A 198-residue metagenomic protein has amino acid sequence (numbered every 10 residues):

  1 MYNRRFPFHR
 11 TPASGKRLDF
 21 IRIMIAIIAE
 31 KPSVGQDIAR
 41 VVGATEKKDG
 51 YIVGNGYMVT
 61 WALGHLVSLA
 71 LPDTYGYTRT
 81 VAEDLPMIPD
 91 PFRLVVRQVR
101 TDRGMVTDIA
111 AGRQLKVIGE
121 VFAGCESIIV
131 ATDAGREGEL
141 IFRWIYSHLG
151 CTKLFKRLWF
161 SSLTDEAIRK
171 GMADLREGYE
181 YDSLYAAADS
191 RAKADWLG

Functional and structural regions predicted by a protein language model:
Y2, F6-F8, F20: Aromatic (phenylalanine/tyrosine) cluster motif
L18-G198: Intrinsically disordered, low-complexity regulatory segments
